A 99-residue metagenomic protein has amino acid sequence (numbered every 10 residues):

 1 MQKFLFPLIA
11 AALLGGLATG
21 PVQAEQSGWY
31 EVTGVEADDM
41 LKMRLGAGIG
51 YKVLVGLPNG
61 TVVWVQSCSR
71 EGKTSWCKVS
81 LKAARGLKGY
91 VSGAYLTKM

Functional and structural regions predicted by a protein language model:
M1-I9: Bacterial N-terminal signal peptides that target proteins for export
A11-A18: Hydrophobic h-region of N-terminal signal peptides that target proteins for export in Gram-negative bacteria
T19-A24: Sec/Tat signal peptide C-region and signal peptidase I cleavage site
Y30-K42: Short, basic/aromatic beta-hairpin or loop at an interaction surface
A47-K52: Short alpha-helix capping/helix-loop boundary micro-motifs
G56-A94: SH3/SH3-like beta-barrel superfamily modules
T97-M99: Short, solvent-exposed mixed-charge patches
